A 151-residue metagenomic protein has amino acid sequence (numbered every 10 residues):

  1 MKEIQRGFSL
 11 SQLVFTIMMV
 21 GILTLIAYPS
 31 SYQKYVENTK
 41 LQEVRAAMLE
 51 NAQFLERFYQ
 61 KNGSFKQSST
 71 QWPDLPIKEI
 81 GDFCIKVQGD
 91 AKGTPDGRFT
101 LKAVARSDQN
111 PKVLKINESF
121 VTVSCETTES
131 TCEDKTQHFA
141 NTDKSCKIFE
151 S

Functional and structural regions predicted by a protein language model:
M1-Y32: N-terminal single-pass transmembrane signal-anchor helix
Q5, E43, T94-D96: A generic fold-level signal
I26-A27, R45-A46, R98, K115: Generic structural microfeature
Y35, V44-N62: N-terminal alpha-helical signal peptides/signal-anchor transmembrane segments
Q60-S151: Periplasmic/extracellular, small/polar-rich flexible segments of pilin-like filament-forming proteins
